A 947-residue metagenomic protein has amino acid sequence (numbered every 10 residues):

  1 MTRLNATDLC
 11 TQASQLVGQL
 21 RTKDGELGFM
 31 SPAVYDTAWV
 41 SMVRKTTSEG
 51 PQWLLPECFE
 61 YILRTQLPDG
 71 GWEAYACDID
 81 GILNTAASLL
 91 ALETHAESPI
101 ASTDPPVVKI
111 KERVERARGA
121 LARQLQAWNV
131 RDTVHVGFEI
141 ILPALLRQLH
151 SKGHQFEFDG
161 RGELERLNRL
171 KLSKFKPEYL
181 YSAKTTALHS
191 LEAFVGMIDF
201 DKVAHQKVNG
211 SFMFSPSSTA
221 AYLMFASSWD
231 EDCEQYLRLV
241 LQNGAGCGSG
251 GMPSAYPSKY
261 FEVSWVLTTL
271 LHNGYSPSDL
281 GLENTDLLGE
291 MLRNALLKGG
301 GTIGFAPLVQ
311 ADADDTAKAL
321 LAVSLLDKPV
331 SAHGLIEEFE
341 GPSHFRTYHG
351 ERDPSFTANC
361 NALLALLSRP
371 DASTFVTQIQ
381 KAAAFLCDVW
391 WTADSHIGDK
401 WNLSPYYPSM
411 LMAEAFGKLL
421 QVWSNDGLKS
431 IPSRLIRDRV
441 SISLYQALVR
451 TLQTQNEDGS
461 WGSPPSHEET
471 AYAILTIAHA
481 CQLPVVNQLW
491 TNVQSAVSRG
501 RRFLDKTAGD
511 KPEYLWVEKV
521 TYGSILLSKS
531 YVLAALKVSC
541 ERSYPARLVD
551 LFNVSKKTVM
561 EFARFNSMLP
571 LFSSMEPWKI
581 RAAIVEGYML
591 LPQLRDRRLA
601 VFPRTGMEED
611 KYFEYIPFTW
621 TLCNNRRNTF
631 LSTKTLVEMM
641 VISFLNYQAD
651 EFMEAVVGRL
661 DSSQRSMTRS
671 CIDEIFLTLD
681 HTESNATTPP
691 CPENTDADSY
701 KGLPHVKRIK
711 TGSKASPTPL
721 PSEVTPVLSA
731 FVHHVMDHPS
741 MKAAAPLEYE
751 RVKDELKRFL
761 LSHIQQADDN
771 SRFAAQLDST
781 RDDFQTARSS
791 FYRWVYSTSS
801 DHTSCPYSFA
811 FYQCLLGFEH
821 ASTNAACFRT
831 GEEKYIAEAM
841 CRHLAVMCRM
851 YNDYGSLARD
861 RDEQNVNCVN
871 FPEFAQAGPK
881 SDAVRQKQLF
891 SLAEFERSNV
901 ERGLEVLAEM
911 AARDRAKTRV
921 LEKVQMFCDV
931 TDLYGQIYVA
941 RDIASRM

Functional and structural regions predicted by a protein language model:
M1-T7, E26-E57, A74-P105, A127-R161 (+11 more regions): An alpha-helical repeat/solenoid feature that recognizes helix-turn-helix modules
T7-Q15, Q52-R64, T103-R116, H189-I198 (+13 more regions): Short sequence/structural elements of tandem HEAT/ARM alpha-solenoid repeats
L67-G71, G246, G299, Q453-D458 (+1 more regions): Acidic/His metal-coordination segments adjacent to aromatic residues that form catalytic metal sites in metalloenzymes
L170-L172, E414, L475-T476, V532 (+6 more regions): Eukaryote-specific, cytoplasm-facing alpha-helical/coiled-coil scaffolding segments in long proteins
S182-M197, H333-G334, A362-L364, R369-W390 (+4 more regions): All-alpha helical catalytic cores of prenyl diphosphate-utilizing isoprenoid enzymes
V240, K429-I431, Y445-T454, E469-Y472 (+7 more regions): Active/binding-pocket-proximal capping segment
G350-E351, F791-S799, E832-R842, L857-L907: Divalent-cation-assisted or electrostatically stabilized phosphate/pyrophosphate-binding catalytic cores
R885-M910, V920, F927-M947: Long, cytosolic, alpha-helical-rich C-terminal regions that act as interaction/scaffolding modules
